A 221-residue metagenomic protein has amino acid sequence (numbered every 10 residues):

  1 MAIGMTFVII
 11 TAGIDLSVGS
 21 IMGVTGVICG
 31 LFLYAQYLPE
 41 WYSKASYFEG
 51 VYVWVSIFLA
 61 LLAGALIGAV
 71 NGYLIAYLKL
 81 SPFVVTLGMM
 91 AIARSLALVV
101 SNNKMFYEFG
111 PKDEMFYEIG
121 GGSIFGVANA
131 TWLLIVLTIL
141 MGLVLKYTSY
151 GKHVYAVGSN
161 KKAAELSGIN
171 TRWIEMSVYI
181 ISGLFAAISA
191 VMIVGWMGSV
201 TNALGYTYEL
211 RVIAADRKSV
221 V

Functional and structural regions predicted by a protein language model:
M1-M5, V24, A91, I135-V136 (+3 more regions): Hydrophobic alpha-helical segments embedded in the membrane of multi-pass proteins
M1-Q36, Y73-L80, D216-V221: Single transmembrane alpha-helix segments in multi-pass membrane proteins
I3-F7, I28-F32, A65, A69-Y73 (+4 more regions): Alpha-helical transmembrane segments of multipass membrane proteins
M5, Y37-M89: Alpha-helical transmembrane segments within multi-pass membrane transporters and channels
T6-I9, P39-V53, T171, A190-V200 (+1 more regions): Short juxtamembrane and helix-loop transition motifs at transmembrane-helix boundaries in membrane proteins
G26-G30, G88-A97, L166-G168: Small-residue-rich segments of transmembrane alpha-helices in multi-pass membrane proteins, especially helix faces
Y47, W54, L78, P82-Y147 (+2 more regions): Transmembrane helix-bundle core of multi-pass membrane transporters and related energy-transducing complexes
Y52-A60, L66-N71, I75, F125-T201 (+1 more regions): Helix-loop-helix "hairpin" substructures at the membrane interface of multi-pass membrane proteins
